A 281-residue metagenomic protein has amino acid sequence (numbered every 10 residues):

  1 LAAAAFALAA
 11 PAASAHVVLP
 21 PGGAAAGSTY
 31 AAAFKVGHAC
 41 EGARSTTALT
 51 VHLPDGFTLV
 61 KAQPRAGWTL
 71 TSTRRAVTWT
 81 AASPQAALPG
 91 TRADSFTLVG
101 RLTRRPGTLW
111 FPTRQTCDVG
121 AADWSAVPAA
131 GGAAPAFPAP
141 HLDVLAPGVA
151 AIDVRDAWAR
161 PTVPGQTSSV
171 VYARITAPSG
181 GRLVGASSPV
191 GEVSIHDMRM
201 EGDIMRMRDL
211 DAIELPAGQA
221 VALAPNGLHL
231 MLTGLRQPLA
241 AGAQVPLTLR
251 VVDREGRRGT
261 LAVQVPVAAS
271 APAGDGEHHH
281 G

Functional and structural regions predicted by a protein language model:
A10-A12: N-terminal signal peptide c-region/cleavage motif recognized by signal peptidases
V17-A26, D118-D153, G256-G281: Extracytoplasmic/periplasmic copper-protein system
G22-A62, T176-G185: Low-complexity, serine/threonine/proline/glycine-rich extracellular segments that form mucin-like
G27-A33, R92-F96, T108-F111, G165-Y172 (+1 more regions): Short, solvent-exposed loop/turn segments enriched in Ser/Thr/Gly
P54-T78, A129, P140-A146, S194-L210: A surface/secretory-pathway sequence property marking extracellular, secreted, or lumenal proteins enriched
Q85-G107, G227-L235: Low-complexity, intrinsically disordered segments enriched in Ser/Thr together with acidic residues
R101, R114-D118, R250-R254: Beta-strand-rich extracellular modules
V149-G281: Compact, glycine-rich, soluble single-domain proteins
